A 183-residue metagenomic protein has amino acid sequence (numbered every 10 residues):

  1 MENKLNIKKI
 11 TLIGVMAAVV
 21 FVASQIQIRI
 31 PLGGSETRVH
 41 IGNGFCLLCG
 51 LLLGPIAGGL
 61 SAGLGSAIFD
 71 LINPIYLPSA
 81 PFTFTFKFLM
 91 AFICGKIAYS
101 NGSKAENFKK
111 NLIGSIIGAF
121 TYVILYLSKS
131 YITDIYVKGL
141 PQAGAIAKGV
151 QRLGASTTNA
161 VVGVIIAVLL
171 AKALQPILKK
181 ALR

Functional and structural regions predicted by a protein language model:
M1-R183: Loop-helix junctions at membrane interfaces
